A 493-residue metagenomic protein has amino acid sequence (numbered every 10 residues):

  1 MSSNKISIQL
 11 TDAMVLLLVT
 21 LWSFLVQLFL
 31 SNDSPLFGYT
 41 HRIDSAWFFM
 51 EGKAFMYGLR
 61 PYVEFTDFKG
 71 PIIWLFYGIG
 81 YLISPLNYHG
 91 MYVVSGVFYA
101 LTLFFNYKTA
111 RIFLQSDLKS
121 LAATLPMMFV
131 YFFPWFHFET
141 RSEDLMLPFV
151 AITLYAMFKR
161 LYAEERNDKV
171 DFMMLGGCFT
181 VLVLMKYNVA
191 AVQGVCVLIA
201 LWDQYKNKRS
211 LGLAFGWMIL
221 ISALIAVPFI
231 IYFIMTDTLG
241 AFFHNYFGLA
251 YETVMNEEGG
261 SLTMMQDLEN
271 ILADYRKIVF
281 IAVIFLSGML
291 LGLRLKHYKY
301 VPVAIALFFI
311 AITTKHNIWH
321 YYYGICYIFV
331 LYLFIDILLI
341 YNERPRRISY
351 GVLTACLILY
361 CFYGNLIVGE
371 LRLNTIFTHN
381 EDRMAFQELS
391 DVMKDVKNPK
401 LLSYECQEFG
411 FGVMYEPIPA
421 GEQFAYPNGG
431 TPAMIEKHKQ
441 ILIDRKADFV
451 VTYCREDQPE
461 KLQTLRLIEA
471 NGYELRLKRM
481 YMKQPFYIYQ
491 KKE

Functional and structural regions predicted by a protein language model:
S2-K5, V192-A223, Y332, L338-I340: Perimembrane helix-loop-helix junctions
T20, F104, D274-F309: Hydrophobic, aromatic-rich transmembrane alpha-helices and their immediate juxtamembrane boundary segments
V97, L101-Y131, L147-P148: Transmembrane-helix signature of polytopic, membrane-embedded enzymes that assemble or transfer cell-envelope glycans
I112-L114, A151-M174, K206-K208, L286-Y298 (+1 more regions): Membrane-interface transmembrane helices that cradle and orient dolichyl/undecaprenyl
W135-M146, W319-H320: Short acidic/glycine- and proline-prone juxtamembrane loop motifs at membrane-interface regions of multi-pass membrane
K169-Y187, Q193-I199, L224, I305-T314: Membrane-interface alpha helices of multi-pass inner-membrane proteins
A191, A311-S349: Hydrophobic/aromatic-rich transmembrane helices and adjacent perimembrane loops
G194, T375-P459, Y481: Short periplasmic/luminal acceptor-recognition loop of GT-C membrane glycosyltransferases, typified by
